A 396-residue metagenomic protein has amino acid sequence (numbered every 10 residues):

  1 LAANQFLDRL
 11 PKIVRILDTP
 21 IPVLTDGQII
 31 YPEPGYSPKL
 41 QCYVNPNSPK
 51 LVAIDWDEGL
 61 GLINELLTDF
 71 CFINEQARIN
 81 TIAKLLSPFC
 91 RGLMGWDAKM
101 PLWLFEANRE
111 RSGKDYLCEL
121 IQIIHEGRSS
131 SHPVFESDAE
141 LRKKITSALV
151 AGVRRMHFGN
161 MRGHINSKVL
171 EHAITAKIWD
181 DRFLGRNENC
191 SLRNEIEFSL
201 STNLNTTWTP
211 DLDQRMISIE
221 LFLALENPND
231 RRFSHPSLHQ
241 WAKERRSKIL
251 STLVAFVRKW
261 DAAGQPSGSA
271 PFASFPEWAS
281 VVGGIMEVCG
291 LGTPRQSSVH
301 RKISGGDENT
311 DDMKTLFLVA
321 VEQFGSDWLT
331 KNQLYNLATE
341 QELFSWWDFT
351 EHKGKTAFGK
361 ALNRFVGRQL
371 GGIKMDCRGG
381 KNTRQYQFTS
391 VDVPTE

Functional and structural regions predicted by a protein language model:
L1-G35: Long, basic/Gly/Ser/Thr-rich N-terminal segments that mediate initial subcellular attachment or targeting
I29-V153, P266, L334: P-loop NTPase catalytic core of nucleic-acid-dependent motor ATPases
G35-W56, I63, C190-E197, N205 (+1 more regions): Phosphate-sensing "switch" segment of ASCE/P-loop ATPases
L85, D115, I121, L170 (+5 more regions): Conserved RecA-like P-loop NTPase ATPase core
E106-R109, Y116, G127-R128, R142-T146 (+3 more regions): DNA transaction DNA-binding modules
G152-R155, I178-D180, R193-F198: Loop/turn-to-beta-strand initiation segments
V153-T175, N205-Q214: Conserved AAA+/SF3 P-loop NTPase catalytic/coupling segment centered on the Walker-B
N166-C190: Conserved catalytic/switch belt of AAA+ P-loop NTPases
